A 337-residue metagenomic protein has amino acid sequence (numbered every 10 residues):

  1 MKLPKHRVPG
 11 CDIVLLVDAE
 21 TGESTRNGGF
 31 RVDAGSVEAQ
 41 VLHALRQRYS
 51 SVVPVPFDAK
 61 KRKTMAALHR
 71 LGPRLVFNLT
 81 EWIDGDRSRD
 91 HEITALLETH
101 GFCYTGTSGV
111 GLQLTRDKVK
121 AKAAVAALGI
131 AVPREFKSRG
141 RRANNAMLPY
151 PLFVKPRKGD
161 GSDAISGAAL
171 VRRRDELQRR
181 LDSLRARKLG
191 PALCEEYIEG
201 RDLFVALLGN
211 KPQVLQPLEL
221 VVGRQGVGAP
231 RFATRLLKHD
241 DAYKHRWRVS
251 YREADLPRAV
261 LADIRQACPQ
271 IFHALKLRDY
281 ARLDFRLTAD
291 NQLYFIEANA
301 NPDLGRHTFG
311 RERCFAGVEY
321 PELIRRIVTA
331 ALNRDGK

Functional and structural regions predicted by a protein language model:
M1-C103, V110, G140-N144, R334-G336: ATP-binding N-terminal substructure of ATP-dependent carboxylate-amine bond-forming enzymes
K2, H6-V17, L68-R70, L112-R201 (+1 more regions): Active-site nucleotide/adenylate-binding loops and adjacent lid/helix of ATP-dependent enzymes
I13, F77, F153, A206-L207 (+1 more regions): A short beta-strand motif that forms the metal-chelation/ATP-contact edge of phosphoryl-transfer active sites
S24-G28, D163-S166, T308-R311: Short acidic, glycine/proline-rich loop/turn micro-motifs
V52, C103-Y104, V132, L152: Hydrophobic beta-strand scaffold residues
I93, A124-A126, D255-K337: ATP-dependent carboxylate activation and anion-phosphoryl transfer catalytic cores that bind Mg-ATP to form
R174-Q266, A289-Y294: Phosphate-binding site of ATP-dependent enzymes
